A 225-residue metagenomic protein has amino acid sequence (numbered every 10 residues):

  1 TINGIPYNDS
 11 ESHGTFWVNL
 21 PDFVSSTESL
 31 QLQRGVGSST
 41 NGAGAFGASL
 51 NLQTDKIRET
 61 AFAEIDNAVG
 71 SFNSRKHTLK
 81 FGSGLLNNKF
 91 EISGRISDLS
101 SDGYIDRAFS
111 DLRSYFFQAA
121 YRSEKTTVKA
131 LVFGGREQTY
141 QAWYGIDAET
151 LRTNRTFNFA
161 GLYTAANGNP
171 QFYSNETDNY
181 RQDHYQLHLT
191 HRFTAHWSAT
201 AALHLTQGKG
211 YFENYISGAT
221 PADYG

Functional and structural regions predicted by a protein language model:
T1, W17-L20, L32, G44-D66 (+1 more regions): N-terminal periplasmic accessory domains that precede and gate Gram-negative outer-membrane beta-barrel machines
P6-R34: Short acidic/polar hinge/loop motifs at secondary-structure boundaries that mediate gating or recognition
N8, G37-T40, G103: Short beta-strands and strand-coil junctions in structured, solvent-facing domains, enriched
S12-H13, L32-R34, A61-E64, D98-D102 (+4 more regions): Extracytoplasmic loops and strand-loop junctions of Gram-negative outer membrane beta-barrel proteins
G42, G70-N73, R107-D111, N169 (+1 more regions): Short sequence motifs at beta-strands and strand-loop junctions characteristic of Gram-negative outer-membrane
F62, V69-S100, I105-A142, Y185-R192: Transmembrane beta-barrel wall of Gram-negative outer-membrane proteins
A120, T127-H188, F212-G225: Acidic/polar loop-and-plug regions of large Gram-negative outer-membrane beta-barrel proteins
A201: Active-site loops and adjacent core secondary-structure elements that bind or stabilize anionic groups
